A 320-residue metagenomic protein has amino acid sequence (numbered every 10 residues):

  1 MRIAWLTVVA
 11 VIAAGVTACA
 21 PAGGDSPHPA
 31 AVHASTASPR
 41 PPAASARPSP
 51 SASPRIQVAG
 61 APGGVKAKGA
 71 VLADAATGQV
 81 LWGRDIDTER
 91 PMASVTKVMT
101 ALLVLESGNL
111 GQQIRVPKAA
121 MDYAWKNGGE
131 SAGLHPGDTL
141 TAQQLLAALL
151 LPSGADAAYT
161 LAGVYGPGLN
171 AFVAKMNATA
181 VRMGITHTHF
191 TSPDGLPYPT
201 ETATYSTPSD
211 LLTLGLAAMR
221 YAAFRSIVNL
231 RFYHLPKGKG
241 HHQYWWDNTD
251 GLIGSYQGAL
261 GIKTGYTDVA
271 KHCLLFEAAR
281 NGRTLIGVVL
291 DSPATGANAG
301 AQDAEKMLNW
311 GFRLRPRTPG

Functional and structural regions predicted by a protein language model:
M1-V11: N-terminal export and membrane-targeting signals
W5, W82, W125, W245-W246 (+1 more regions): A residue-identity detector for tryptophan
G15-A18: C-terminal motif of bacterial Sec signal peptides marking the signal peptidase cleavage site
G24-A34, P39-R40, A44-S209, M219-A222: Active-site-adjacent loops and short helices of periplasmic peptidoglycan-processing enzymes
H28-S35, A52-G69, P167-G320: Penicillin-recognizing serine hydrolase domain
